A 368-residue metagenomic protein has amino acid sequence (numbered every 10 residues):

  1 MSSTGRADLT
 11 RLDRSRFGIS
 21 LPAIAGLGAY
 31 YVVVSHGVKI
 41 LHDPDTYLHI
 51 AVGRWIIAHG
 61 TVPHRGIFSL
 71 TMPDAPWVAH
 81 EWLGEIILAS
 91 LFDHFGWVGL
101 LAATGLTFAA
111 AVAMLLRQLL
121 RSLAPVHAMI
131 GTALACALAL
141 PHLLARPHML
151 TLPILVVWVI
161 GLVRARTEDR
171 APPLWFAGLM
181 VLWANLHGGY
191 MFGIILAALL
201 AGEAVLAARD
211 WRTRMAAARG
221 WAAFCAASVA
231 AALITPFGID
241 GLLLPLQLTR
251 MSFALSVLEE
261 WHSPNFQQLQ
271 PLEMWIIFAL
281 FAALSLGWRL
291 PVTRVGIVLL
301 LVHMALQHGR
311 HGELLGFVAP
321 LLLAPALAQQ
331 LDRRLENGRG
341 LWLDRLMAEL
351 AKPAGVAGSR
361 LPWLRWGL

Functional and structural regions predicted by a protein language model:
L27, L115-L138: Transmembrane-helix signature of polytopic, membrane-embedded enzymes that assemble or transfer cell-envelope glycans
V33, A135-A139, P173-G188, A227-A232 (+1 more regions): Membrane-interface alpha helices of multi-pass inner-membrane proteins
I57, V62, G188-W288, G316 (+1 more regions): Transmembrane catalytic cores of multi-pass membrane glycosyltransferases and polysaccharide-assembly enzymes
T71-V98: Short hydrophobic/aromatic helix or loop-helix immediately within or flanking a transmembrane segment in polytopic
A102-R121: Transmembrane-helix motifs of polytopic, lipid-linked glycan transferases
L143-L150: Short acidic/glycine- and proline-prone juxtamembrane loop motifs at membrane-interface regions of multi-pass membrane
V156-P173, L280-L286: Membrane-interface transmembrane helices that cradle and orient dolichyl/undecaprenyl
R164-V181, A218-A223, V295-L299: Short hydrophobic alpha-helices at membrane interfaces in multi-pass membrane enzymes
